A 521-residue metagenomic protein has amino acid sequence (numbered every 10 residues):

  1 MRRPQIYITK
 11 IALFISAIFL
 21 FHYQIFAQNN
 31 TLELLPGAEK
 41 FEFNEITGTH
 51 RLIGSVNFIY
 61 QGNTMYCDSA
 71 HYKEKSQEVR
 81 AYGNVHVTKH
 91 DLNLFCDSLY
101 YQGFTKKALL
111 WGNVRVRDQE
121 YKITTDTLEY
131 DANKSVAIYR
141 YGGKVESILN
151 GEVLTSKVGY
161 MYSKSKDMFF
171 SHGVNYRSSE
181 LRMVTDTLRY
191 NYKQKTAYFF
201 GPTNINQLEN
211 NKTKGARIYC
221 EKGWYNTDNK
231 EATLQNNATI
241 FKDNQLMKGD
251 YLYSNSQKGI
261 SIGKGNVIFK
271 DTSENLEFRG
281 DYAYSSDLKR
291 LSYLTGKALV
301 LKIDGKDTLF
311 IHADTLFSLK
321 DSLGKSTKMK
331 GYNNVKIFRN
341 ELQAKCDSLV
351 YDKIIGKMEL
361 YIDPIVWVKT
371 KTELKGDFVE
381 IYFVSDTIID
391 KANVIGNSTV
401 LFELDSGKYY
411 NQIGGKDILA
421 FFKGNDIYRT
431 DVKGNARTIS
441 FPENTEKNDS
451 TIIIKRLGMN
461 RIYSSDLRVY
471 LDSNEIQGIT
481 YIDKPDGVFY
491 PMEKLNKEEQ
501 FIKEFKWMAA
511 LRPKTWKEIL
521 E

Functional and structural regions predicted by a protein language model:
M1-E33: Bacterial Sec-dependent N-terminal signal peptides
A27-E521: N-terminal amphipathic/hydrophobic interface segments
